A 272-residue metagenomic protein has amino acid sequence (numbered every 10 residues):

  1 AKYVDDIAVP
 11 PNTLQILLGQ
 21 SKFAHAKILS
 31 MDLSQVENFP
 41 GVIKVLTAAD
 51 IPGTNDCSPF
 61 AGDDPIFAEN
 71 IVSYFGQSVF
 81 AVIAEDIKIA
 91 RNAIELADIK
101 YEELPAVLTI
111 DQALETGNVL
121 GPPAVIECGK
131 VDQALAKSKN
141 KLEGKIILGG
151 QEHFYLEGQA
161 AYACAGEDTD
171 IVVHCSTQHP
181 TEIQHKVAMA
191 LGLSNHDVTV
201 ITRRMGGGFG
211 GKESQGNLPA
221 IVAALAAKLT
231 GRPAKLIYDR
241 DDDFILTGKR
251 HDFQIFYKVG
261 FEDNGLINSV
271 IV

Functional and structural regions predicted by a protein language model:
A1-P123, K141-G144, L229: Flexible, low-hydrophobicity surface segments
L14, E69, E157-Y162, Q254: Short glycine-rich loop/turn motifs
L18-L46, A81-K100, A161-M205, G210-T230: Alpha-helical support elements that line or immediately flank enzyme active sites and cofactor-binding pockets
P40, I94-Y101, P105, N118 (+9 more regions): Structural signal for hydrophobic packing residues in well-ordered secondary-structure cores of soluble enzyme domains
T47-A48, D197-R203, G231-D241, N268-V272: Beta-strand segments within the central parallel beta-sheet cores of soluble alpha/beta enzyme folds
D63-I89, G210-D263: Glycine-rich and small/hydrophobic secondary-structure elements
I89-L108, I183, A188, D242-V272: Gly/Pro-rich active-site capping loops and adjacent beta-alpha segments that organize cofactor/substrate pockets
D111-L191: Helix-loop-helix junctions that connect adjacent transmembrane helices in secondary transporters/permeases, recognized
